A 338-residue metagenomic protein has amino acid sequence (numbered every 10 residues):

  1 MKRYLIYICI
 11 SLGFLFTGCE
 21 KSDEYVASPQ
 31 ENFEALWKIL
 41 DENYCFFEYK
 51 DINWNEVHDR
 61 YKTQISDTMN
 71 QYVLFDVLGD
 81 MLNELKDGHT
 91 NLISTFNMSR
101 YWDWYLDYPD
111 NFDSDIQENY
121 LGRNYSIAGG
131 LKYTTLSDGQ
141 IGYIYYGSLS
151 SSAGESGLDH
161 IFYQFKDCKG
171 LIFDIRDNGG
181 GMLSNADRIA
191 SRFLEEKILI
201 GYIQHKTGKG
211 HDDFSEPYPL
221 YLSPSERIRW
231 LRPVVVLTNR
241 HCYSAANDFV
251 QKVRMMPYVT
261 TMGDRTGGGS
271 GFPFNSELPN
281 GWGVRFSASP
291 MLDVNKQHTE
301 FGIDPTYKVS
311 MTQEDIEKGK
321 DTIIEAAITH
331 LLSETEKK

Functional and structural regions predicted by a protein language model:
M1-Y4, E20: Positively charged n-region of N-terminal signal peptides that target proteins for export
L5-I6, D87: Intrinsically disordered, low-complexity segments enriched in glycine/proline and serine/threonine
Y7-L15: Bacterial N-terminal signal peptides
G13, F165-D167, I228: Alpha-helix termination/capping residues and helix-transition junctions
C19-H205, D212-P219, P233, G283 (+1 more regions): Flexible, low-complexity junctional segments that flank or bridge functional domains
E20-W37, D51, Y72, G179-K338: C-terminal "post-core" interaction segments
